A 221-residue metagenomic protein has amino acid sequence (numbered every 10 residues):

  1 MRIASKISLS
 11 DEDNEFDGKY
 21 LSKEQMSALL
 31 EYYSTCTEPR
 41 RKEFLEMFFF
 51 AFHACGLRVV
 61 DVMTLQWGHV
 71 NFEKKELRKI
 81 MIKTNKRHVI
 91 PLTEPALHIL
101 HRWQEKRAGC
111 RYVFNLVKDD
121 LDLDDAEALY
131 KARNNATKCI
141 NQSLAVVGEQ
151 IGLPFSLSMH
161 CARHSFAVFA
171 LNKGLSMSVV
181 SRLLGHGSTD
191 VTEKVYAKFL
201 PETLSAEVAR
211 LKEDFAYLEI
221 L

Functional and structural regions predicted by a protein language model:
M1-V59, M63: Basic, Lys/Arg- and aromatic-enriched nucleic-acid-binding interface segment
Y20, M81, D119-D120, L184-R210: Catalytic-site neighborhood detector that most strongly recognizes the C-terminal catalytic loop/helix of tyrosine
E31, T64, F72, A197-K198: Phosphate-coordinating loops and pocket residues in cytosolic domains that bind phosphorylated ligands
T35-P39, R78-P91, A126-A136, P154-S158 (+1 more regions): Short, contiguous acidic/charged loop-to-helix segments that flank catalytic cores in large enzymes
T35-R40, N141-R182: Short, basic (Lys/Arg/His-rich) helix/loop patches that form interaction surfaces in the mid-to-C-terminal regions
T64-R102: Conserved tyrosine-mediated DNA breakage-rejoining catalytic core shared by Y-recombinases
H69-E76, P154-F155, L175-V195: Short, polar N-cap/turn motifs at the start of nucleic acid-interacting alpha helices
L116-E127, R210-L221: C-terminal secondary-structure termini that scaffold catalytic or DNA-interacting sites
